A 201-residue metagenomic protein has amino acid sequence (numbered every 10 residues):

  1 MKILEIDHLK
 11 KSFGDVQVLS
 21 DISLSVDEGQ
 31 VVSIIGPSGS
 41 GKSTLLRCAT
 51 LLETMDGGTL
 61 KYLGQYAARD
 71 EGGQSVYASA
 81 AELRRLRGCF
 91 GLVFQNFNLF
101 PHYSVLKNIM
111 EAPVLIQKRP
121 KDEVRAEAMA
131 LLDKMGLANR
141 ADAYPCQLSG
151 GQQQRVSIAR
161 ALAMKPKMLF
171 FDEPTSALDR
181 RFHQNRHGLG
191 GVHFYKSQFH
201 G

Functional and structural regions predicted by a protein language model:
I35-P37: The feature captures the beta-strand-to-loop junction immediately N-terminal to the Walker
T50: Helix-to-loop junction immediately C-terminal to a conserved catalytic motif
Q65-G72, K121-N139: Conserved ABC ATPase "signature" region
Y144-L148, Q152: Conserved ABC ATPase signature
A163-K167: A short, proline-enriched helix->beta-strand linker immediately N-terminal to the Walker B motif in ABC-type P-loop
L169-D172: Catalytic Walker B motif of ABC-type/P-loop ATPase nucleotide-binding domains
